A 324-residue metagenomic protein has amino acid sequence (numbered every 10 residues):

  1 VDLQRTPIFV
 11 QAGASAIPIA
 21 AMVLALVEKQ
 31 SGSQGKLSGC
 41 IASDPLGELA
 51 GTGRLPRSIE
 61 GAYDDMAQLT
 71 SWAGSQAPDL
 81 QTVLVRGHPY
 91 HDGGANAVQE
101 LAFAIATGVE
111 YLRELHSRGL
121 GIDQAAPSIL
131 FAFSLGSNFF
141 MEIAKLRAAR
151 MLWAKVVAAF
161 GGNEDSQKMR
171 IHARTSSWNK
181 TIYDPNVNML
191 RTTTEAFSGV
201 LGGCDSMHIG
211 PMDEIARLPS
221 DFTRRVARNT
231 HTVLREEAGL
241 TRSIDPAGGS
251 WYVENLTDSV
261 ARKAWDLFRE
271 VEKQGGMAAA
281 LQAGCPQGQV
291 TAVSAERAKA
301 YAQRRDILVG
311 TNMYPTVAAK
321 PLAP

Functional and structural regions predicted by a protein language model:
V1-N138, F160-G162, Q167-H172, V200 (+1 more regions): Catalytic alpha/beta active-site cores
F9, C40, T82-L84, L130-A132 (+9 more regions): Structured core elements
I19, A95-A102, G136-A148, S176-M189 (+3 more regions): Short glycine/threonine-rich loop-to-helix capping motif typified by GTGT followed within a few residues by an Asp-Pro
A25-L26, E114, L152, V156 (+2 more regions): Residues within well-ordered alpha helices
M66-T70, G74-L115, L190-F268: Mobile "lid/hinge" segments at catalytic clefts and subdomain interfaces of large enzymes
I105-G108, L115, F131-A227: Glycine-rich anion/phosphate-binding loop at the beta-strand->alpha-helix junction
D205, E237, T241, K263-P324: Intrinsic disorder at enzyme termini
